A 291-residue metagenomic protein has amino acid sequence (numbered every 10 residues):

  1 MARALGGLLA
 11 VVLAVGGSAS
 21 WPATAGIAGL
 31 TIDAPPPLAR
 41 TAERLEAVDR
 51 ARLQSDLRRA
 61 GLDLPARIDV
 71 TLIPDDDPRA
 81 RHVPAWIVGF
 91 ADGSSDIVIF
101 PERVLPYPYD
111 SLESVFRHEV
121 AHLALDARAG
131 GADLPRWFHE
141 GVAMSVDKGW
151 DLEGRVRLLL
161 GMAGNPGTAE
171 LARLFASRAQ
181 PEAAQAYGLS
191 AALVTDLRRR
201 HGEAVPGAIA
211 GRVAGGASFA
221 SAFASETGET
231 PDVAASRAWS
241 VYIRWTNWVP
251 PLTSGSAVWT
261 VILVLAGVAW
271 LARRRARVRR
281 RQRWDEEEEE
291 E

Functional and structural regions predicted by a protein language model:
M1-T24: Hydrophobic secretory-pathway targeting helix
S18-I32, L263-L271: Hydrophobic helix-coil surface modules that form long, contiguous segments used for peptide/substrate interaction
P22-L134, A186: Juxtacatalytic substrate-recognition/specificity segment
R58-P65, E203-A204, W259-V261: Surface-exposed helix-capping loop/turn segments at secondary-structure junctions
G89-D96, D110-V115, A127-E203, G207-S256: Acidic/His/Gly-enriched intrinsically disordered linker/tail segments that often contain short helix/coil "MoRF-like"
S114-A129, Y187-L193, V261-R275: A short, terminal or domain-edge coil/loop segment
T246-E291: C-terminal single-pass membrane-anchor helix
